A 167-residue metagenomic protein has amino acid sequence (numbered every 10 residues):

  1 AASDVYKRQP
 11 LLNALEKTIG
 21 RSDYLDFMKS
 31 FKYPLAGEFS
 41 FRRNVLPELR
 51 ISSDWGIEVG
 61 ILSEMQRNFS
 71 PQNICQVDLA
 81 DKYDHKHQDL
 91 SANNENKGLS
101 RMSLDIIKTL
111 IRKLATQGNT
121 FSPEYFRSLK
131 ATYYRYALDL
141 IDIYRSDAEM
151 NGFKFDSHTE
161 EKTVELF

Functional and structural regions predicted by a protein language model:
A2-Y6: Short, small-residue-biased leader/transition segments that mark boundaries at the very start of proteins
P10, N44, G60, E64: Active-site phosphate/pyrophosphate-handling residues
N13-T18, N68, Q76, I106-K113: Conserved, well-folded catalytic cores of nucleic-acid-processing and energy-transducing macromolecular machines
A14-W55, N68: Aromatic-glycine-rich donor-binding/catalytic loop that engages nucleotide-sugar donors across glycosyltransferases
S53, S63-K82: Catalytic donor-sugar/metal-binding loop of nucleotide-sugar-dependent glycosyltransferases
G56, G60, R101: Charged, alpha-helix-enriched surfaces in structured cytosolic catalytic cores of large nucleotide-utilizing machines
C75-N96: Active-site donor/metal-binding and catalytic loop motifs of nucleotide-sugar-dependent glycosylation enzymes
D89-F167: Terminal low-complexity segments of carbohydrate-biosynthetic enzymes
